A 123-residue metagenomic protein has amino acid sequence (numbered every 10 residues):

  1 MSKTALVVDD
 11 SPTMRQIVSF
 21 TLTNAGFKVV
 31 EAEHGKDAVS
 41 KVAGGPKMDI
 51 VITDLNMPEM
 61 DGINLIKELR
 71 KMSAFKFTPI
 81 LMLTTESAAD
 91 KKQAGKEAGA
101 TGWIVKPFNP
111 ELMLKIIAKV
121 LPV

Functional and structural regions predicted by a protein language model:
Q16-N24: Charged docking surfaces used in two-component/phosphorelay signaling
S19, N64, S87-G102, L112-K115: Alpha4 helix (beta4-alpha4-beta5 surface) of REC/receiver domains from two-component response regulators
E31-S40, G62: Helix N-cap/capping motif at the beta->alpha junctions
S40, I63-K76: Short amphipathic alpha-helix used as the core "switch/output" element in two-component signaling
P46-I52: Active-site beta3 strand of CheY-like receiver
D54, T84: Active-site residues of response regulator receiver
M57: Receiver (REC) domain active-site loop signature in two-component systems and cognate sites in sensor histidine kinases
K106: A Lys-centered signature of the CheY-like receiver
